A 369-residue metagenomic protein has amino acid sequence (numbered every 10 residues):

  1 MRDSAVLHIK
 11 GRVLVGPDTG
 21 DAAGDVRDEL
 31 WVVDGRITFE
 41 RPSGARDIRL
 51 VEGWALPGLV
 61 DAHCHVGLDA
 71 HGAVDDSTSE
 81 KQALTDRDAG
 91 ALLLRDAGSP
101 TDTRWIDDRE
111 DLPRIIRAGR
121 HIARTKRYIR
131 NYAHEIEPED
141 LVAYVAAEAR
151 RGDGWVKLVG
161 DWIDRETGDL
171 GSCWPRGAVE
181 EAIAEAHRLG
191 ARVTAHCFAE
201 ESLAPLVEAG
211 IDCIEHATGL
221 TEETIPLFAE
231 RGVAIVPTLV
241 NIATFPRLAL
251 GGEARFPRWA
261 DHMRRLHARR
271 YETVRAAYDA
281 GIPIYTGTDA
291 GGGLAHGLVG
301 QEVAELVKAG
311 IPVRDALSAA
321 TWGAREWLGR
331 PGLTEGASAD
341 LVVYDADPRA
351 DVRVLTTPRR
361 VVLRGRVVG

Functional and structural regions predicted by a protein language model:
M1-A45, A55-L56, A346-D351, R366-V367: N-terminal metal-binding scaffold of metallo-dependent hydrolase/deaminase domains
G53-E110, K126-N131, A209: Metal-associated gating/positioning segment near the N- to mid-region
G58, H65, K81-A89, L112 (+3 more regions): Active-site gating loops and adjacent loop-to-helix segments of metal-dependent hydrolytic enzymes
G58-C64, L94-D96, I115-G119, V156-L158 (+4 more regions): Hydrophobic faces of well-ordered beta-strands that scaffold small-molecule active sites in alpha/beta enzyme cores
G67-D69, P100-R104, A123-T125, W162-R165 (+4 more regions): Active-site environment of divalent metal-dependent phosphoester hydrolases
A70-V74, T167, L203-A209, N241-A254 (+4 more regions): Histidine/acidic-residue-rich catalytic or RNA/ligand-binding cores of hydrolases and nuclease-related proteins
D140-I235, G251-G252, R264-I284, D315 (+1 more regions): Histidine/acidic residue-rich metal-binding segments in metalloenzymes
R188, H267-D347: His/Asp/Glu-enriched, well-ordered alpha-helical/loop segment that forms or immediately abuts the divalent-metal
